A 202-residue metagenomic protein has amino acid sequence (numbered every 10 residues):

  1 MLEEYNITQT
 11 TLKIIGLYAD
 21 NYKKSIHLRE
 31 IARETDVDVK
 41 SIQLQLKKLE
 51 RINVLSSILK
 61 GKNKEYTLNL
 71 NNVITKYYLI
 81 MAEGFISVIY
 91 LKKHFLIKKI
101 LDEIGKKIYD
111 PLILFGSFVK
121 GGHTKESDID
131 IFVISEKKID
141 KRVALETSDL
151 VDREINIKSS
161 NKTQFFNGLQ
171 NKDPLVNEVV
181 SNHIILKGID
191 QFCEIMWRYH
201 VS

Functional and structural regions predicted by a protein language model:
M1-I108, K120-E126, S135-S202: Catalytic core of pol beta-like nucleotidyltransferases
D110-F118: Short helix-loop-helix/strand-helix junction enriched in hydrophobic and basic residues
